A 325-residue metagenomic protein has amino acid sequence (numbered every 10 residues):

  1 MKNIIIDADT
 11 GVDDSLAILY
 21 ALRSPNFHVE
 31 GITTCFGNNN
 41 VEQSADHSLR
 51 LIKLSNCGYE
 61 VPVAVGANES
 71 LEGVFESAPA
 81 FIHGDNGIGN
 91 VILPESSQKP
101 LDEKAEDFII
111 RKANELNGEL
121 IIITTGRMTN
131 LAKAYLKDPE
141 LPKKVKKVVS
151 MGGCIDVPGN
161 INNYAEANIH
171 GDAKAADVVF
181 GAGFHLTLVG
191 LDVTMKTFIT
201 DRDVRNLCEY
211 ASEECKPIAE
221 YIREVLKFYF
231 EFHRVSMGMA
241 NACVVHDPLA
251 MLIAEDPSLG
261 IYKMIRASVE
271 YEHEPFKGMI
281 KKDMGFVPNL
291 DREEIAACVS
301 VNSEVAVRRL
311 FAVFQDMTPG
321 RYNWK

Functional and structural regions predicted by a protein language model:
M1, Y20-A21, N26-V29, H170 (+1 more regions): Conformational coupling and interaction surfaces
M1-T10, V63-E69, I88-N90, N130-Y135 (+2 more regions): Short, mixed-charge, low-aromatic patches
K2-A8, V12-R50, N86, P94-K196 (+1 more regions): Active-site histidine-anchored catalytic micro-motif
A45-E115, E294-A306, F311, Q315 (+1 more regions): Metal-dependent C-N hydrolase catalytic cores
S55-N56, D138, E255: A broad structural signal for alpha-helix termini and local helix breaks/kinks
Y59, T125-R127, A182, V245-D247 (+1 more regions): Short, basic and Ser/Thr-rich N-terminal targeting/leader segments
V63, V179, M251: A residue-level signal for conserved active-site and pocket-lining positions in enzyme catalytic cores
S77-A78, G84, N160-A165, M195 (+2 more regions): Glycine-rich, flexible loop/turn motifs
